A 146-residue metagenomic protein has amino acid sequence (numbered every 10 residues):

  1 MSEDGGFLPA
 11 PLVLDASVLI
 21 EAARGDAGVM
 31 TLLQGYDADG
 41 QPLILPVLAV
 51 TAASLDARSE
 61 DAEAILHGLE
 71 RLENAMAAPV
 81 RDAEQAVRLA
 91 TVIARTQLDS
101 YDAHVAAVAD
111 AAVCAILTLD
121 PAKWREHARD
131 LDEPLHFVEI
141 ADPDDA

Functional and structural regions predicted by a protein language model:
M1-F7, A78, D110-A146: Acidic, PIN/NYN-like endoribonuclease modules and their adjacent C-terminal/linker elements
M1-L45, L55-G68, D144-A146: Short, well-structured N-terminal submotif of metal-dependent ribonuclease cores
V18-L19, A49, H104-V105, A122-W124: Alpha-helix capping/helix-boundary segments
L19-A22, V92-T96: Short, flexible loop segments at the rims of nucleotide/cofactor-binding pockets, characterized by
L45, V80, S100, T118-L119: Short beta-strand scaffold positions
S59-A64, T96, E133-F137: Short, hinge-like loop/turn segments at secondary-structure boundaries
E73-R95, P121: Acidic catalytic patch
D99-A115: Acidic, metal-associated active-site segment
